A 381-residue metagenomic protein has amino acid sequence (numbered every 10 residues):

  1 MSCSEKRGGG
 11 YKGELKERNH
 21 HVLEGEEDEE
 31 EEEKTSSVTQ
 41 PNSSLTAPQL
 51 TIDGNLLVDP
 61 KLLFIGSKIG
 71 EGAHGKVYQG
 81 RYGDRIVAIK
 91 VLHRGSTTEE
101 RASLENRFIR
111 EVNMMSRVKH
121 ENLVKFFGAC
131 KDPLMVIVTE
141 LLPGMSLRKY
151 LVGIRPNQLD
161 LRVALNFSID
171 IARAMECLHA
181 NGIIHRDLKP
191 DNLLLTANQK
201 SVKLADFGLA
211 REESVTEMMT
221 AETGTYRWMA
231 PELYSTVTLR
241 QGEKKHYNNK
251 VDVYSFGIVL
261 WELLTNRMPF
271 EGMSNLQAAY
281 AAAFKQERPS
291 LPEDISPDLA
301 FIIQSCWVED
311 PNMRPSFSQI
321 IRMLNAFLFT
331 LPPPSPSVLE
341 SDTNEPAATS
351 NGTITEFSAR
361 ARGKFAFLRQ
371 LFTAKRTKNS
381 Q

Functional and structural regions predicted by a protein language model:
G66-V77: Protein kinase glycine-rich loop
Y78-S96: Glycine-rich ATP phosphate-binding loop
F108, V112-N113: Regulatory alphaC helix of protein kinase catalytic domains
K125-P133: Short beta-strand micro-motifs within the conserved protein kinase catalytic domain, predominantly in the N-lobe
D132-E140, R148-K149: A conserved loop-to-beta-strand element in the N-lobe of protein kinase catalytic cores that borders the ATP-binding
F167-S168: Activation segment signature within eukaryotic-like protein kinase domains
